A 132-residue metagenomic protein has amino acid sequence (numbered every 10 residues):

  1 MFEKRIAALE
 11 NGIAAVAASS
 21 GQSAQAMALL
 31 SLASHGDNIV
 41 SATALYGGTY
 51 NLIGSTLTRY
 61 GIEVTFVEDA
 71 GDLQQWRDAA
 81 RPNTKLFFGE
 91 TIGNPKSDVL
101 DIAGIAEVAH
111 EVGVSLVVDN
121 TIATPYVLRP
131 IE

Functional and structural regions predicted by a protein language model:
M1-E10: Aromatic- and Gly/Pro-rich amphipathic surface segment
A15-E132: Conserved PLP-enzyme active-site core in the AAT-like
